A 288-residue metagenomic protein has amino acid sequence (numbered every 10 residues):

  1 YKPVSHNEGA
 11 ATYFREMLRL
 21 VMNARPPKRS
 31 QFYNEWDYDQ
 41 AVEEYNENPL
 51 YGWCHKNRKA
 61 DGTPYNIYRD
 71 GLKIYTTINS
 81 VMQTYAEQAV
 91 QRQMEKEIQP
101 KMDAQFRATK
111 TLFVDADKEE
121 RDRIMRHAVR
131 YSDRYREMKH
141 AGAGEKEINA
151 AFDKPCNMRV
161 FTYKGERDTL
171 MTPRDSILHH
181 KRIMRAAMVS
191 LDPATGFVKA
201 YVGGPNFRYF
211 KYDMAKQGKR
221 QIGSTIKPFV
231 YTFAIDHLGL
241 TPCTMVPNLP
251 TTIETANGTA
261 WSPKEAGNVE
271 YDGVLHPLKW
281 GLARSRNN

Functional and structural regions predicted by a protein language model:
Y1-T259, K264-G267, K279: Extended, non-catalytic substrate-recognition/exosite surfaces adjacent to catalytic cores, especially in enzymes
V269-N288: Metal-dependent DNA phosphodiester-chemistry modules and their immediately adjacent helices/loops in DNA-processing
